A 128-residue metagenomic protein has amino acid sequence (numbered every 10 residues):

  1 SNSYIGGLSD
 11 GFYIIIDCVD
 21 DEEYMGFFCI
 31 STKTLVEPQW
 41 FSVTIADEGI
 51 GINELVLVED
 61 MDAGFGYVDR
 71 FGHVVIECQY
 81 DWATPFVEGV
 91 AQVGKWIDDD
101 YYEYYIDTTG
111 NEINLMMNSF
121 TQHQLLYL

Functional and structural regions predicted by a protein language model:
S1-L128: Residue-level detector of conserved, function-critical positions
